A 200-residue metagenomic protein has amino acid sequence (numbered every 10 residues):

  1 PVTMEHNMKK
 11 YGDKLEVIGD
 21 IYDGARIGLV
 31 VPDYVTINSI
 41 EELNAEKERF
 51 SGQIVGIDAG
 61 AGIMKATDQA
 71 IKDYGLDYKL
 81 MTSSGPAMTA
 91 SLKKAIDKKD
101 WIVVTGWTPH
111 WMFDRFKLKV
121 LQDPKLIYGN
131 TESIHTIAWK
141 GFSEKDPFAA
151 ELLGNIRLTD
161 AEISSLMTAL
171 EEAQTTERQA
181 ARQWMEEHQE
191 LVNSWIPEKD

Functional and structural regions predicted by a protein language model:
P1, K98-G106: Paired acidic/hydrophobic, glycine-rich loop segments that form the ligand-binding mouth/hinge of periplasmic-binding
P1-K14, A90, W111-K117: Pocket-flanking alpha-helical
V2-E5, Y34-I37, A59-I63, A87 (+2 more regions): Solvent-exposed loop/turn segments at secondary-structure junctions within structured extracellular/periplasmic domains
T3, S39, I63, T67 (+6 more regions): Stable alpha-helical elements in mature extracytoplasmic
G12-G60: A conserved helix-loop-strand patch within extracytoplasmic ligand-binding domains of the periplasmic binding
I21-G28, P86, P109-D160: Periplasmic-binding protein-like
A45-M81, E186: Ligand-binding cleft/hinge of the Venus flytrap
Q69-Y78, T82-D97, F113, T131-S133 (+1 more regions): An extracytoplasmic/periplasmic, membrane-proximal ligand-sensing/linker region
